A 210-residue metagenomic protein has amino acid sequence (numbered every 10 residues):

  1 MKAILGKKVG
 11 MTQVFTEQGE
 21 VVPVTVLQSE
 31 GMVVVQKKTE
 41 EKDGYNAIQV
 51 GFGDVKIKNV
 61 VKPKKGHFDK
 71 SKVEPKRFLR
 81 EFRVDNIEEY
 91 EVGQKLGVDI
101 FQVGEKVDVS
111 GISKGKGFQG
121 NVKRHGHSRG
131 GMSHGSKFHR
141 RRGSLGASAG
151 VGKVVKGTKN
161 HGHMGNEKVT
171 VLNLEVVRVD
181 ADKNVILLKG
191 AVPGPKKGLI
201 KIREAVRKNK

Functional and structural regions predicted by a protein language model:
M1-K210: Extended basic (Lys/Arg/His-rich) segments that typically form rRNA-contacting surfaces in ribosomal proteins
